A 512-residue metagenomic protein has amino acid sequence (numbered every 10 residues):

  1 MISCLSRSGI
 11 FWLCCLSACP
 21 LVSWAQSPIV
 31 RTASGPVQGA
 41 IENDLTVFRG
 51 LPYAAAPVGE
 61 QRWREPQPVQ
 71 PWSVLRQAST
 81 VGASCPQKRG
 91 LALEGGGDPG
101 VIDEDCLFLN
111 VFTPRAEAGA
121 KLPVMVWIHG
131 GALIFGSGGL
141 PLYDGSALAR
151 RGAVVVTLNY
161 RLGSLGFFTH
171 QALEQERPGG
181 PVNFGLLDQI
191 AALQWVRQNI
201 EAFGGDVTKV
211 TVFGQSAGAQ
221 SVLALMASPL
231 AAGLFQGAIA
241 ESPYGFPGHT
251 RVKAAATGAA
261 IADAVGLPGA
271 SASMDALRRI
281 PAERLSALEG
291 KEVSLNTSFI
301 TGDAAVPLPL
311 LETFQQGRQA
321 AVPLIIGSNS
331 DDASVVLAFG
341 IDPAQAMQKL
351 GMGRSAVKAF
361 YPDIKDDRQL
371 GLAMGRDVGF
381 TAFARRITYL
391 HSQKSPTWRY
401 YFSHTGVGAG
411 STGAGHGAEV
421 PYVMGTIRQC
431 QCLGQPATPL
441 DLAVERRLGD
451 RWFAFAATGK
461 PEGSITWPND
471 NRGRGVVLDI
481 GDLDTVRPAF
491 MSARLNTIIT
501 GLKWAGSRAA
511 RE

Functional and structural regions predicted by a protein language model:
M1-W12: Bacterial N-terminal signal peptides that target proteins for export
I10-P20: Bacterial N-terminal signal peptides
S23-N183, Q431-R451, A457-T466, L483-T485 (+2 more regions): Non-catalytic accessory segments of hydrolases
G95, A191-Q194, Q198, A224 (+4 more regions): Substrate-access "cap/lid" subdomains that shape and gate the entrance to catalytic or ligand-binding pockets
C106, P178-E201, A259-A260: Alpha/beta-hydrolase active-site loop
F203-Q215: Alpha/beta-hydrolase fold nucleophile elbow
G214-A224: Glycine-rich nucleophile elbow surrounding the catalytic serine of serine-hydrolase chemistry
L223, I300-E512: C-terminal subdomain of alpha/beta-hydrolase-fold enzymes, centered on the catalytic histidine and its supporting
